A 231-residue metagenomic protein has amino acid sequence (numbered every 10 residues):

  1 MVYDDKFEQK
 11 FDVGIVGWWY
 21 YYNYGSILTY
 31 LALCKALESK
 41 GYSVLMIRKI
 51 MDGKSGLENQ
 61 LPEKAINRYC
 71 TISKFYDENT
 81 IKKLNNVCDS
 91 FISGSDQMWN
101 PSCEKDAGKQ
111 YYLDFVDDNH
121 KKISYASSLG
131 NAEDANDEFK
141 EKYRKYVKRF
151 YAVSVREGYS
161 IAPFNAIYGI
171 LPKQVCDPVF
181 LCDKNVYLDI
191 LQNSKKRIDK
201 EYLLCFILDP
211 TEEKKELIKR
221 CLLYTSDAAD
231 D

Functional and structural regions predicted by a protein language model:
M1-K10: Non-catalytic N-terminal targeting/anchoring module and adjacent flexible stem/linker that precedes the structured
F11-Y24, L28-K145: Aromatic- and Gly/Pro-rich donor/ligand-binding loops that form nucleotide- or phosphate-bearing donor binding pockets
G25-A32, S160, E213, L217: Conserved alpha-helical elements of sugar-nucleotide-dependent glycosyltransferases
I81, K105, A126-Y202, I207-L208: A nucleotide-sugar donor-handling region in carbohydrate enzymes
M98-N100, P210-E213: Short acidic, S/G/P-rich loop/turn micro-motifs used as interaction or catalytic elements
L217-L223: Short, intrinsically disordered, charge-balanced linker/junction segments flanking boundaries in proteins
Y224-D231: Conserved small/polar residues in nucleotide/adenosyl-binding loops
